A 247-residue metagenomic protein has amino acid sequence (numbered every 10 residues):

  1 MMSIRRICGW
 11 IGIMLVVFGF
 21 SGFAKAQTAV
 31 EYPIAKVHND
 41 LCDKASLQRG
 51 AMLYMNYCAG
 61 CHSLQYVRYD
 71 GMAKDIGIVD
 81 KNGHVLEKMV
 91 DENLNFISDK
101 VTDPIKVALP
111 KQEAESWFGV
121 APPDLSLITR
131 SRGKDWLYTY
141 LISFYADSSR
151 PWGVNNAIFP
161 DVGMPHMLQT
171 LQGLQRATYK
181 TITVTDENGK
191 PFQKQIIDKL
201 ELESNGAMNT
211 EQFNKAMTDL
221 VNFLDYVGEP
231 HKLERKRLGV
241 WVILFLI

Functional and structural regions predicted by a protein language model:
M2-L41, Y226-H231, I247: Post-cleavage N-terminal segment of exported redox proteins
T28-M52, S63-K74, G228-K236: Electrostatic cytochrome c docking/interface patches
A45, R49, L53, R132 (+3 more regions): Extracytoplasmic/secreted proteins, especially bacterial periplasmic and envelope-associated proteins
Y54, Y140-D147, F223-V227: Bilobed periplasmic-binding protein/Venus flytrap-like ligand-binding cleft at the lobe interface of extracytoplasmic
Y54-Q65, L220: The canonical Cys-X-X-Cys-His
G77-A157, V162-D186, K194-F213: Electron-transfer interface patches adjacent to heme c in soluble/periplasmic c-type cytochromes and di-/multiheme
S204-V242: Short, aromatic-rich amphipathic segments at membrane interfaces that lie adjacent to a transmembrane helix or signal
